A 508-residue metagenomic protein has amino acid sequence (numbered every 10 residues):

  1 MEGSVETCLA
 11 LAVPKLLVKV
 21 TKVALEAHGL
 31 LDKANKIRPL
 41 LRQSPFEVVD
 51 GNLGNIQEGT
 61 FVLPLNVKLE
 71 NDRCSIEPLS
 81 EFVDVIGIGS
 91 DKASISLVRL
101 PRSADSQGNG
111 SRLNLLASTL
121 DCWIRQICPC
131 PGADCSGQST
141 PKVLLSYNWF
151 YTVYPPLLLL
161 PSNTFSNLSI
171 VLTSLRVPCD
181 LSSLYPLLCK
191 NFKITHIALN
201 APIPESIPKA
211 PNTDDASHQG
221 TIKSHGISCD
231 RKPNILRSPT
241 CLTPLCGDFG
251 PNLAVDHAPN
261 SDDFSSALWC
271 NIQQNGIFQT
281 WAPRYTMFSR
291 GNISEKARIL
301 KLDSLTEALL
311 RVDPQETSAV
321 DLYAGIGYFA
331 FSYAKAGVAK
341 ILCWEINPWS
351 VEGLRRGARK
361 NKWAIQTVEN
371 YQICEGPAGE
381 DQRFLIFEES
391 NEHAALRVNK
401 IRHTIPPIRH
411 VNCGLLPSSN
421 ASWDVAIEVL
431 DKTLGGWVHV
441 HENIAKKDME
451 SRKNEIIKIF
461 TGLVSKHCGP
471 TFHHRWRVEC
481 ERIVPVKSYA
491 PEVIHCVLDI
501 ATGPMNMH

Functional and structural regions predicted by a protein language model:
M1-H508: SAM-dependent transferase fold signal centered on methyltransferase-like domains, encompassing both Class I
